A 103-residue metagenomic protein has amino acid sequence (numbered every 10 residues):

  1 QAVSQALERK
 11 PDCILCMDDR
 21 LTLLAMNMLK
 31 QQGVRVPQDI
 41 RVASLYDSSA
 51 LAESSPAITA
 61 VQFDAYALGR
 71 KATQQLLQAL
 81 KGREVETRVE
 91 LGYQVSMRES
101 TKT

Functional and structural regions predicted by a protein language model:
Q1: Helix-loop module immediately N-terminal to the HCX5R catalytic loop in PTP-like cysteine phosphatase domains
S4-T103: Flexible loop/turn connectors
